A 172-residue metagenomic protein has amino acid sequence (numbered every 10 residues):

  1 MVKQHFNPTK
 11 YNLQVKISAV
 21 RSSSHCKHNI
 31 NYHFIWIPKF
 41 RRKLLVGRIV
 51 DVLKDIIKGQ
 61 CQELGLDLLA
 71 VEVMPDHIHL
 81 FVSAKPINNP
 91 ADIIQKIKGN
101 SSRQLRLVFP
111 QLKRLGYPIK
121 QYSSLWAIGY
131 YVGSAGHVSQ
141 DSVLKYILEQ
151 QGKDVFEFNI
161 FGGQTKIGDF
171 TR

Functional and structural regions predicted by a protein language model:
V2-R172: Basic nucleic-acid-binding interfaces
